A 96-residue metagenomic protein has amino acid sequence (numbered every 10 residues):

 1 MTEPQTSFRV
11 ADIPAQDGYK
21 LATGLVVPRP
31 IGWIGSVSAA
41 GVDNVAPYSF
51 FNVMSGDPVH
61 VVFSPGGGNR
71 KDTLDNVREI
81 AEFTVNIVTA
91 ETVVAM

Functional and structural regions predicted by a protein language model:
T2-V93: N-terminal structural module
M96: Alpha-helical ds-nucleic-acid-binding substructure associated with the helix-hairpin-helix region of base-excision DNA
